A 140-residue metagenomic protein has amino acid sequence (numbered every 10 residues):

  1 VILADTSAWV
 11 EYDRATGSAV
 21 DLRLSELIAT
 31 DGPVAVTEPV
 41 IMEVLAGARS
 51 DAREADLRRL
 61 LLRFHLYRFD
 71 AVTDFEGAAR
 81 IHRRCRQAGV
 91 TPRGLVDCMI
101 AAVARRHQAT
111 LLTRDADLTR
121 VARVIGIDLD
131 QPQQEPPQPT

Functional and structural regions predicted by a protein language model:
V1, A101, R105-T140: Acidic, PIN/NYN-like endoribonuclease modules and their adjacent C-terminal/linker elements
V1-V36, A46-R59, D130, Q138-P139: Short, well-structured N-terminal submotif of metal-dependent ribonuclease cores
D5-T6, V44, A78, A104: Generic structural signal for small/hydrophobic residues in well-ordered secondary structure, especially within
T6, E38, G94-C98: Conserved glycosyltransferase catalytic-site signature
W9-V10, I41-V44, L118-T119: A generic structural signal for short hydrophobic patches within well-formed alpha-helices
L27-I28, C85, A104, A122: A generic structural signal for well-ordered alpha-helical segments
D31-G32, H65, Q108, G126: Residue-level detector of structured alpha->beta connecting loops
L66-R114: Active-site neighborhoods of divalent-metal-dependent phosphate/nucleic-acid chemistry enzymes
